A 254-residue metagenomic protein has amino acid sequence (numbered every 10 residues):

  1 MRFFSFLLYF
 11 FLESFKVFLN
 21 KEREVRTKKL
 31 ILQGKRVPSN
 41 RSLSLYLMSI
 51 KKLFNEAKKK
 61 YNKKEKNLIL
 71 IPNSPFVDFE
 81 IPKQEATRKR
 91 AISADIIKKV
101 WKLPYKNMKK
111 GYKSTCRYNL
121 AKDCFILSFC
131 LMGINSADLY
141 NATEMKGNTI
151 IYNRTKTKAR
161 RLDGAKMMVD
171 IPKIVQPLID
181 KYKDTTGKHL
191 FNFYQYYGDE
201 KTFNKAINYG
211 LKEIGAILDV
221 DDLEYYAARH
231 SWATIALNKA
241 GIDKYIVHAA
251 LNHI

Functional and structural regions predicted by a protein language model:
M1-T87, L103-G111: N-terminal core-binding DNA-recognition domain of tyrosine recombinases/integrases
L45, S49-N55, K122-A137, T234-I235: Short pre-functional
N55-L68, S128-T149, Y245: Short, charged phosphate-coordinating catalytic segments
D78, L131, Y140-I179: Conserved tyrosine-mediated DNA breakage-rejoining catalytic core shared by Y-recombinases
I81-Y105, R160-I171, G187-K188: DNA breakage-rejoining catalytic core of tyrosine-based enzymes
I97, P172-D221: Active-site/catalytic core of tyrosine-dependent DNA strand-transfer enzymes
G111-T115, T155-M168, F193-F203, V220-A227: Short, contiguous acidic/charged loop-to-helix segments that flank catalytic cores in large enzymes
I126, C130, A137, A206 (+1 more regions): C-terminal catalytic core of tyrosine-transesterase DNA break-rejoin enzymes
